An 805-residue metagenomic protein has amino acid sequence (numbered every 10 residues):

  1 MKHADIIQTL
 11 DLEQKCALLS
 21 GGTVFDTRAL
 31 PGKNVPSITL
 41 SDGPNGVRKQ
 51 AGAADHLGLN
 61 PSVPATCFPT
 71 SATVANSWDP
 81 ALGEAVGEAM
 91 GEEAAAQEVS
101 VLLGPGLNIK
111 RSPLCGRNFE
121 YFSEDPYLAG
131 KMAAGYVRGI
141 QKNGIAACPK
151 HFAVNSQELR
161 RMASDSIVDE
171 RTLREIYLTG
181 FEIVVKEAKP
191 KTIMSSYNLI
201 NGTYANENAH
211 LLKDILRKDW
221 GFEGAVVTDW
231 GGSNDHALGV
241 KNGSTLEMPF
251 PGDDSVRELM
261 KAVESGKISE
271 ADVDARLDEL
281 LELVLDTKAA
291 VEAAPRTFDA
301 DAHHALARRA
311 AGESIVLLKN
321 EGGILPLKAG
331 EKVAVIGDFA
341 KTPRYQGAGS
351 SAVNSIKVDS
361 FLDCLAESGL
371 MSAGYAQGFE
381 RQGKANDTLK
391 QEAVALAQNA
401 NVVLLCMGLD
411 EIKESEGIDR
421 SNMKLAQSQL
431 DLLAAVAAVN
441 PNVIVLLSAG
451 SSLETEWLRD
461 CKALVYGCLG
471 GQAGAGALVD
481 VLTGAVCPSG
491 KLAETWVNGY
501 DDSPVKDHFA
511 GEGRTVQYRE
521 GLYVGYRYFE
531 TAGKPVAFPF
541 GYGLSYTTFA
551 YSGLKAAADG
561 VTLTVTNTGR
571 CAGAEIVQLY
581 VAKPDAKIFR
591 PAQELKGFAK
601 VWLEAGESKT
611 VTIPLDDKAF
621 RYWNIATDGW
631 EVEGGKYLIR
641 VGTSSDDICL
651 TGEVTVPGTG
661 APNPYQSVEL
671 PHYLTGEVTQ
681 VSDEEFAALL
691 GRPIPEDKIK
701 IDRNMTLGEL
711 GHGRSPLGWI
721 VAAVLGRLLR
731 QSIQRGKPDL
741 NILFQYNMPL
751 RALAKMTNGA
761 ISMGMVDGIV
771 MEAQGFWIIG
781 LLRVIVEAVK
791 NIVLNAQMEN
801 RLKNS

Functional and structural regions predicted by a protein language model:
M1-K618, Y622, K636-R640, S645 (+3 more regions): Glycoside hydrolase catalytic-domain context in secreted enzymes
D617-P664: Terminal connector regions
S645, G652-I720, V724: Charged, amphipathic alpha-helical linkers/stalks
L689, P693-S805: Long, compositionally biased, glycine/small-hydrophobic-enriched stretches that function as flexible linkers, tethers
